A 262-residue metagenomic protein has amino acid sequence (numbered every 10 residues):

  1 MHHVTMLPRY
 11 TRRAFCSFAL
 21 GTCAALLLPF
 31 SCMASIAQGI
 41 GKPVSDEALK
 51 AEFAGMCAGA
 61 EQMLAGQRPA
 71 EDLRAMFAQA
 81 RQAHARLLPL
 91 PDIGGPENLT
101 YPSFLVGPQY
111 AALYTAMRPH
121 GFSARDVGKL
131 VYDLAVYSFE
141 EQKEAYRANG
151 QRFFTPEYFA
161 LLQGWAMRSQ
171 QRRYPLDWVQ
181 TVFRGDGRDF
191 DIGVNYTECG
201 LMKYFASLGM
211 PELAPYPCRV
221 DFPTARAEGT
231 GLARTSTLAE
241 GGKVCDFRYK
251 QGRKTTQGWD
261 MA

Functional and structural regions predicted by a protein language model:
M1-Y10, A14, A24-L28: N-terminal secretory signal peptides
R9, P29-Q62: C-terminal segment of N-terminal export signals and the immediately downstream linker at the start of the mature
A19-C23: Hydrophobic membrane-targeting and insertion signals
V44, T235-V244, R248-A262: Activation/maturation switch segments at domain boundaries
G59-A85, G185: An acidic intrinsically disordered interaction segment
D92-T100: Active-site-adjacent core segments of small-molecule enzymes
L105-S207: Amphipathic interaction/junction segments at domain boundaries or subunit interfaces
T181-E240: Short, hydrophobic/π-rich interface segment
